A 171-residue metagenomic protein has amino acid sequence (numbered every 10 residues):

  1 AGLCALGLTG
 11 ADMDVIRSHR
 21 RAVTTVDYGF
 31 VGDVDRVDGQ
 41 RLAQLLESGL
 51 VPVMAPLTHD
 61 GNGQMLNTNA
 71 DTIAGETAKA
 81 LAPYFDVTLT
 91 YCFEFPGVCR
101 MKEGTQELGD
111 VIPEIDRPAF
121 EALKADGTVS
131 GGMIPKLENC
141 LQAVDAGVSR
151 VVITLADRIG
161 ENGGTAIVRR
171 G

Functional and structural regions predicted by a protein language model:
A1-G171: C-terminal catalytic "cap/lid" subdomain
